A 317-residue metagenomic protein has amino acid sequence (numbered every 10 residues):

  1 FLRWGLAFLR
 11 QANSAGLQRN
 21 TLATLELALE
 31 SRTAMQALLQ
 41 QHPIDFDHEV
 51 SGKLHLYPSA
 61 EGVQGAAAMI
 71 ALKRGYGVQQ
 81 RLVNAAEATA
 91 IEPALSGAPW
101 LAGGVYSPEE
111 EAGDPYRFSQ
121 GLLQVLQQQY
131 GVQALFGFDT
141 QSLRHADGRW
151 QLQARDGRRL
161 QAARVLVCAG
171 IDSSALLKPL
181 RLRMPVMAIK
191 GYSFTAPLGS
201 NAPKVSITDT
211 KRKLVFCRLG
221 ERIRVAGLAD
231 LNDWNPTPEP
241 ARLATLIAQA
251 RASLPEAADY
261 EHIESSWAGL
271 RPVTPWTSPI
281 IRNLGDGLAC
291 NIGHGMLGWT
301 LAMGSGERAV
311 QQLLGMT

Functional and structural regions predicted by a protein language model:
L2-G121: Rossmann-like flavin
A37-H48, Q128-Q133, L182, L254-E261 (+1 more regions): Surface-exposed helix-capping loop/turn segments at secondary-structure junctions
Q80, T210-K211, R251-T317: C-terminal catalytic lobe of FAD-dependent flavoproteins
V83-E92, E111, G131-W150: A conserved short coil-to-beta-strand element within the FAD-binding core of flavoproteins
A102-G104, P108-Q124, F138, L177-L180 (+3 more regions): Flavin (primarily FAD) cofactor-binding/catalytic cores of flavoenzymes
S142-L143, L214-C217, I281: A structural signal for short hydrophobic beta-strand segments in well-ordered beta-sheet cores
L152-P203, E239, E256: Central helical "cap/lid" subdomain
L176-P179, R183, G199-A202, G220-R224 (+1 more regions): Flavin-binding catalytic cores
